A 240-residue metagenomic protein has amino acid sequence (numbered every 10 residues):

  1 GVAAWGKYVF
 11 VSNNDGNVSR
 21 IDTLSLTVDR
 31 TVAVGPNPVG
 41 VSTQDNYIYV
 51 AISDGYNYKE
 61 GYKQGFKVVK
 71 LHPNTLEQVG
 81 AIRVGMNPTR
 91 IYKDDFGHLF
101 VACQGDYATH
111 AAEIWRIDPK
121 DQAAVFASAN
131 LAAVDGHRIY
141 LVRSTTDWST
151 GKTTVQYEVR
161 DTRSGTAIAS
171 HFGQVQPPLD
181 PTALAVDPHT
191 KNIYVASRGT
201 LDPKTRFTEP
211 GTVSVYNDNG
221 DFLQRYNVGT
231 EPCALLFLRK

Functional and structural regions predicted by a protein language model:
G1-K240: Predominantly soluble domains enriched in secretory-pathway, periplasmic, or organellar proteins
